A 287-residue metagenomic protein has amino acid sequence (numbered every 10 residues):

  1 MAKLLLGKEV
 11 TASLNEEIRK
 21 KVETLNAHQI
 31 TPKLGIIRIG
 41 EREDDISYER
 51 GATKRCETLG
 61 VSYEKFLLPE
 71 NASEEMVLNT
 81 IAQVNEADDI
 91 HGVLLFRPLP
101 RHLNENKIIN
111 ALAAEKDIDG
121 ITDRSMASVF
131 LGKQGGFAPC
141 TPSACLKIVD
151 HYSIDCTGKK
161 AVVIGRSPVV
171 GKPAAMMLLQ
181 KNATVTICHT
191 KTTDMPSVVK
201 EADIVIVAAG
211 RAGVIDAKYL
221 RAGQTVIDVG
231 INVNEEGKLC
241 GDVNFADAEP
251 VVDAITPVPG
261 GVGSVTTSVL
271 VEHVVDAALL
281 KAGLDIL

Functional and structural regions predicted by a protein language model:
M1-I30: Positively charged, low-complexity intrinsically disordered leader regions
T31-G40: Short beta-strand segments enriched in small/hydrophobic residues
I39-T53, G136-T225, N234, K238-A246: Glycine-rich phosphate/diphosphate-binding loop of Rossmann-like nucleotide-binding domains
C56-E70, V185-I187: Short beta-strand elements in bilobed, periplasmic/extracellular small-molecule ligand-binding domains
M76-D88: Short, well-structured alpha-helical segments in soluble
G92-C156: Anion-binding alpha/beta catalytic cores of soluble intermediary-metabolism enzymes, centered on
F96, A208-A209, V229: Short, well-ordered coil/turn residues at beta-beta hairpins and beta-strand->alpha-helix junctions within
N106-M126, G230-A282: Rossmann-fold NAD(P)-binding glycine/threonine-rich loop
